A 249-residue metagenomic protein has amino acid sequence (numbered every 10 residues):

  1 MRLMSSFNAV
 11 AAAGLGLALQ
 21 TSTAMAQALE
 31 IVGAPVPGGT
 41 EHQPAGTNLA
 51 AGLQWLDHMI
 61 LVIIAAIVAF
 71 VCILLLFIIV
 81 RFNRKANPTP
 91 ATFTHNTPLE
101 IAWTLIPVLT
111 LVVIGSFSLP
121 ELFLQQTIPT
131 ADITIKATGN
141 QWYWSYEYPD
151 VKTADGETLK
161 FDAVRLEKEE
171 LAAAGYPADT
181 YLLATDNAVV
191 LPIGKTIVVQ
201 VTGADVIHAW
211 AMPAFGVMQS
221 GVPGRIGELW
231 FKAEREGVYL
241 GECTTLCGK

Functional and structural regions predicted by a protein language model:
M1-Q27: N-terminal secretory/membrane targeting signals
A12-G16, M59, V68-C72, V108-L111: Hydrophobic alpha-helical membrane-embedded or membrane-associated segments
Q20-T21, L75, S118: Hydrophobic membrane-targeting signal helices
Q27-M59, I79-K249: Non-transmembrane, membrane-proximal soluble domains of secreted or membrane proteins
I64: Active-site-proximal cofactor/substrate-binding loop regions of enzyme domains
V68-F82: Alpha-helical transmembrane segments
